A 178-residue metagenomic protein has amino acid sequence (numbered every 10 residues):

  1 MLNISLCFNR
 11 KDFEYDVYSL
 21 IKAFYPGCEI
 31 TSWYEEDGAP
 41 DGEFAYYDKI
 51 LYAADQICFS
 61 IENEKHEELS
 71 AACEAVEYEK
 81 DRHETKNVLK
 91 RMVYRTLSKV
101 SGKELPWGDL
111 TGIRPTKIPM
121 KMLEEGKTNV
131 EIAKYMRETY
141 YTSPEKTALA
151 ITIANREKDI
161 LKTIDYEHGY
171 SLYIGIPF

Functional and structural regions predicted by a protein language model:
L2-I4, I21, G27-K80, L89: Short, well-ordered secondary-structure micro-motifs within conserved domains or adaptor modules
L6-K11: Structural motif
D12-V17: Short N-terminal binding/cap micro-motifs at the start of the first secondary-structure element
Y78-E104: Accessory, often N-terminal, substrate/partner-engagement and coupling regions that sit outside the core NTP/cofactor
L97-E104, E124-Y173: N-terminal [4Fe-4S]-dependent radical SAM core
F178: Conserved redox-active cysteine motifs that mediate thiol-disulfide chemistry, especially di-cysteine Cys-X(1-2)-Cys
